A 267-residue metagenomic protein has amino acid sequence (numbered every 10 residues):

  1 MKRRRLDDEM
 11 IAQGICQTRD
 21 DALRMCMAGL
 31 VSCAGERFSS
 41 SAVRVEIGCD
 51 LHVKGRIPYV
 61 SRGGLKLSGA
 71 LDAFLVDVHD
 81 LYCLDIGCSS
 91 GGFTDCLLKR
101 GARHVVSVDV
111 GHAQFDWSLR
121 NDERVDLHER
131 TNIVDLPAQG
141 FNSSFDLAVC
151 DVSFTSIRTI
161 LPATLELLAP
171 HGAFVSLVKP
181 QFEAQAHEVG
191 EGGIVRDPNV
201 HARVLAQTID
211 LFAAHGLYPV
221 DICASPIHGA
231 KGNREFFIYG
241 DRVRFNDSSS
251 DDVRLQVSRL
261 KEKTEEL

Functional and structural regions predicted by a protein language model:
M1-C49, Y82: A basic, amphipathic helix-loop patch mediating RNA/tRNA/ribosome contacts
D72-H79, F141-N142: Glycine-rich helix-loop-beta junction characteristic of Rossmann-like nucleotide cofactor-binding loops
H79-S89: Conserved class I S-adenosyl-L-methionine
S90-G101: Conserved SAM-binding loop of SAM-dependent methyltransferases across substrates and taxa, primarily the Class I
V106-T159: S-adenosyl-L-methionine
R158-V175: A short glycine-rich, Lys/Arg-flanked "PGG" loop and its adjoining helix->strand segment in the class I
P180-D197: Short, glycine-/aromatic-enriched active-site segment of Class I SAM-dependent methyltransferases
R234, Y239-L267: Flexible, glycine-/basic-rich loop-and-beta segments that form/coincide with the SAM-dependent methyltransferase
